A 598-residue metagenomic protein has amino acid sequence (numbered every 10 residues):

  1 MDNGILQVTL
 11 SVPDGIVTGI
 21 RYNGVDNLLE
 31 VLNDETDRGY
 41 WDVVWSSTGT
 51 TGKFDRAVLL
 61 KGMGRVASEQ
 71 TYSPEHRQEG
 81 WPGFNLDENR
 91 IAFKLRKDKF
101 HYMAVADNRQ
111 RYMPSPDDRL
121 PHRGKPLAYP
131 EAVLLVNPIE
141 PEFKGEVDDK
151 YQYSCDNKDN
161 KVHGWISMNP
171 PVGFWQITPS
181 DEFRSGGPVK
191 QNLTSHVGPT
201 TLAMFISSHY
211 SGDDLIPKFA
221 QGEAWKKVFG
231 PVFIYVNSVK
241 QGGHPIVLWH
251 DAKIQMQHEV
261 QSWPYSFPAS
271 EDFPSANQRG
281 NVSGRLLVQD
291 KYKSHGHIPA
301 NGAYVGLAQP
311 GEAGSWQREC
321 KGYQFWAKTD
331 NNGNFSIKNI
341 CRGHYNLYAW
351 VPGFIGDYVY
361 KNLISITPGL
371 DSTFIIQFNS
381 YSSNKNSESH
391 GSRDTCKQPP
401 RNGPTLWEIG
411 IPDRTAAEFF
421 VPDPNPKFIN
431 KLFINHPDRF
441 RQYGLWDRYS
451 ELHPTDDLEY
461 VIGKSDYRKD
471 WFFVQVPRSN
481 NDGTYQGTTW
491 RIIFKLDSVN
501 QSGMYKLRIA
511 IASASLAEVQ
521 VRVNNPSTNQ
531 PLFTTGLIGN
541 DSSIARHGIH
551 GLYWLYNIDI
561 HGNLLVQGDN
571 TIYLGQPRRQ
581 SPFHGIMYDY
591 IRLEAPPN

Functional and structural regions predicted by a protein language model:
M1-E69: Acidic-aromatic substrate-binding/catalytic surfaces of carbohydrate-active enzymes
K94-K227: A contiguous, surface-exposed recognition patch within enzymatic or periplasmic domains that forms
G280-Y292, G333, I376, S383-S387: A short, amphipathic beta-strand motif
V282, K291-C320: Short, ordered, surface-exposed loop/turn motifs in non-cytosolic proteins
E312-N334: Short, acidic Ser/Thr/Gly-rich low-complexity loop/linker segments typical of extracellular and cell-surface proteins
T329-N332, G483-K506, A510-N598: Beta-strand-rich ligand-recognition modules
G333, G343-F354: A short, solvent-exposed beta-strand micro-motif common in secreted/extracellular proteins
G353-S382: Structured interaction patches on ligand/partner-binding surfaces of diverse proteins
